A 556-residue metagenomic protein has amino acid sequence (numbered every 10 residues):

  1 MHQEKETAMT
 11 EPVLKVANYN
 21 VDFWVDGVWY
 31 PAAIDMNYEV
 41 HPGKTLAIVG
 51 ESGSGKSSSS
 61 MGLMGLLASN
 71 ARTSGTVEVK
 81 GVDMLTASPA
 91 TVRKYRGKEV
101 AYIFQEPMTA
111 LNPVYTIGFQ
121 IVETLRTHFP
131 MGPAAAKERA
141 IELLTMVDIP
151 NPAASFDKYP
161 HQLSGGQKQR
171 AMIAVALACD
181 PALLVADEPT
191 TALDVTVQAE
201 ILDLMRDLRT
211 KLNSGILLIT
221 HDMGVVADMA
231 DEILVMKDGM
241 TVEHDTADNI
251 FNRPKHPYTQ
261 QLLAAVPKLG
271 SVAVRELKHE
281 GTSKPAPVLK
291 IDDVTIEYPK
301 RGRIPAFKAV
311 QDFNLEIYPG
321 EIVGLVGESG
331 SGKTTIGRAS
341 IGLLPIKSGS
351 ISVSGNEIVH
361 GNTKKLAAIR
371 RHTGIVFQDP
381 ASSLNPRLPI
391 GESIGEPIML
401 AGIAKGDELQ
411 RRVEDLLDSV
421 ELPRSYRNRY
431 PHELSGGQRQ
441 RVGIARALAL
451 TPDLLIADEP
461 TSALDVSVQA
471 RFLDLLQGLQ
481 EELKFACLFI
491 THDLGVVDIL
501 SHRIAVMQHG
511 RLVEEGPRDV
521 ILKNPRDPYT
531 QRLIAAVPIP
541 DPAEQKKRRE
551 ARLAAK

Functional and structural regions predicted by a protein language model:
E11-P12, P150-A154, A247-K290, T295 (+2 more regions): Short catalytic/signature loops enriched in Gly
Y30, M84-A101, F119, T127 (+5 more regions): ABC ATPase NBD coupling module
V49-G50, V326-G327: The feature captures the beta-strand-to-loop junction immediately N-terminal to the Walker
R72-D83, G349-E357: Conserved ABC transporter NBD signature motif
A135-A154, E408-S425, I534: Conserved ABC ATPase "signature" region
K158-L163, Q167, Y430-L434, Q438: Conserved ABC ATPase signature
A171, A176-L177, L448: ABC ATPase C-loop
T241-D245, R253, L512-G516: ABC ATPase "signature
